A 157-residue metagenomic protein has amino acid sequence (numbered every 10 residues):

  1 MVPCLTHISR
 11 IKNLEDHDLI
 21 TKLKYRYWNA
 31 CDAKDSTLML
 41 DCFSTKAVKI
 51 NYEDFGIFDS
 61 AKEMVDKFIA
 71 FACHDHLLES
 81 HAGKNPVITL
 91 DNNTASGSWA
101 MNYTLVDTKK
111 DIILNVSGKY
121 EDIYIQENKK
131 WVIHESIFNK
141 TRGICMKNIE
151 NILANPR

Functional and structural regions predicted by a protein language model:
M1-N29, A33, T37-D41: Short, low-complexity N-terminal intrinsically disordered segments enriched in polar/charged residues
V2-I8, A72-R157: A beta-strand edge to alpha-helix "cap/lid" segment located at domain peripheries
K22, D59, K119: Short, well-structured alpha-helical interface segments that form or flank functional binding sites
S36-N102: A solvent-exposed, acidic/Ser-Thr-rich amphipathic alpha-helical stretch
